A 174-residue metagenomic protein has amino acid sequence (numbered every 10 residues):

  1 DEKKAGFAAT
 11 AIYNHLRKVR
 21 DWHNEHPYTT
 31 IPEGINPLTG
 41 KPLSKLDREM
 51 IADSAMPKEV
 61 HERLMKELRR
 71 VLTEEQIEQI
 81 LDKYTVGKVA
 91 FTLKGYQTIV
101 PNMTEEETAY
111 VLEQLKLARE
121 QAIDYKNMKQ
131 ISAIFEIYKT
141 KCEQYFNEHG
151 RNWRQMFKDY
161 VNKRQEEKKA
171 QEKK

Functional and structural regions predicted by a protein language model:
D1-K174: Charge-rich (acidic/polar
